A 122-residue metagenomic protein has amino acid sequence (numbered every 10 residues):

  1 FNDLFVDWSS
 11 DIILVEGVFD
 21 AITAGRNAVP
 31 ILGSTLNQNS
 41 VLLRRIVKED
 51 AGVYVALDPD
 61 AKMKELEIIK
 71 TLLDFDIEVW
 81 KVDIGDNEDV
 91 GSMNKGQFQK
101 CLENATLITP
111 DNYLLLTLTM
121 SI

Functional and structural regions predicted by a protein language model:
F1-W8: A short acidic-Thr-Gly-centered motif at the start of a beta-strand
W8-I12, V18-I122: TOPRIM fold recognition
